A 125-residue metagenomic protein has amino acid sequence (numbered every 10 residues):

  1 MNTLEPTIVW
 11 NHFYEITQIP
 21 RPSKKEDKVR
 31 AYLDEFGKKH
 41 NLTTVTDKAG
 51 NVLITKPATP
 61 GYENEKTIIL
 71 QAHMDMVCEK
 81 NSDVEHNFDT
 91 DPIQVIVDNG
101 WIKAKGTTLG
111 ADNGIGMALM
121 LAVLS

Functional and structural regions predicted by a protein language model:
M1-K24: N-terminal capping segment at the start of a domain
T3-E5, L33, V77, D83-V84: Mixed-charge, polar/low-complexity N-terminal
W10, Y14, D34, M117-L124: Predominant activation on well-ordered alpha-helical scaffold segments within soluble catalytic domains
Y14-T17, G37, N41, C78: Structural signal for hydrophobic packing residues in well-ordered secondary-structure cores of soluble enzyme domains
I19-R21, K56, A72, G106: Short glycine-centered, acidic/aromatic-flanked micro-motifs in structured strand/loop junctions that mark active-site
P22-K66: A non-catalytic alpha/beta surface segment that caps or lines the substrate-entry region of metallo-dependent hydrolase
Y62-S125: Active-site metal-coordination/substrate-binding segment of hydrolases, especially metallo-dependent peptidases
